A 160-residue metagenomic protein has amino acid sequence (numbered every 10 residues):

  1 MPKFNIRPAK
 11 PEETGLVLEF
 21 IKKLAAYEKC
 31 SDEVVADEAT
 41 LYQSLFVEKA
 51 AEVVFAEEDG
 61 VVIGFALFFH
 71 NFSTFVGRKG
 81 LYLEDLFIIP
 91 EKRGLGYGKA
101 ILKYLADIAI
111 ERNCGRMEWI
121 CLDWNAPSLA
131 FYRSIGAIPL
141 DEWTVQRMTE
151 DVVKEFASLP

Functional and structural regions predicted by a protein language model:
N5-E19: A short beta-loop-alpha structural element at the N-terminal edge of CoA-dependent acyl/N-acetyltransferase catalytic
L18-S44: Conserved GNAT-fold acetyl-CoA-binding loop/helix
Q43-F55, Y82: A short helix-loop-beta-strand connector motif used in the catalytic cores of GNAT acetyltransferases and, in some
F55, V61-H70: Conserved beta-strand in the GNAT
K92, G96-Y104: Conserved acetyl-CoA pyrophosphate-binding loop and the N-cap/start of the following alpha-helix in GNAT-like
K99, D123-E142: Conserved active-site alpha-helix within GNAT-family acetyltransferase domains
I110-I120: Conserved GNAT acetyl-CoA-binding A-motif
W119-S128, R147-E150: Conserved beta-strand-loop-alpha-helix junction that forms the acyl-donor binding cleft
